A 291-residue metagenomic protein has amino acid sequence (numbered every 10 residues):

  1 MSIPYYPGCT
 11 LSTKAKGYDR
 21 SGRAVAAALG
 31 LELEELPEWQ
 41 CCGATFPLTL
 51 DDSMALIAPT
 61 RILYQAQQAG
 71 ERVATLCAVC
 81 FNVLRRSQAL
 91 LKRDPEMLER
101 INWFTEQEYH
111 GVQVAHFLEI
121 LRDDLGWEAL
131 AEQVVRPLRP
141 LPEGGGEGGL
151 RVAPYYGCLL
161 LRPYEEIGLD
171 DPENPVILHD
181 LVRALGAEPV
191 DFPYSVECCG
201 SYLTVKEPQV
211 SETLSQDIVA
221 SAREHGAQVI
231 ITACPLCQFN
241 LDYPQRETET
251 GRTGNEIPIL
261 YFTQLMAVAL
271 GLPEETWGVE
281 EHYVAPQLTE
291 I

Functional and structural regions predicted by a protein language model:
M1-I291: Iron-sulfur cluster-binding electron-transfer modules in prokaryotic oxidoreductases
